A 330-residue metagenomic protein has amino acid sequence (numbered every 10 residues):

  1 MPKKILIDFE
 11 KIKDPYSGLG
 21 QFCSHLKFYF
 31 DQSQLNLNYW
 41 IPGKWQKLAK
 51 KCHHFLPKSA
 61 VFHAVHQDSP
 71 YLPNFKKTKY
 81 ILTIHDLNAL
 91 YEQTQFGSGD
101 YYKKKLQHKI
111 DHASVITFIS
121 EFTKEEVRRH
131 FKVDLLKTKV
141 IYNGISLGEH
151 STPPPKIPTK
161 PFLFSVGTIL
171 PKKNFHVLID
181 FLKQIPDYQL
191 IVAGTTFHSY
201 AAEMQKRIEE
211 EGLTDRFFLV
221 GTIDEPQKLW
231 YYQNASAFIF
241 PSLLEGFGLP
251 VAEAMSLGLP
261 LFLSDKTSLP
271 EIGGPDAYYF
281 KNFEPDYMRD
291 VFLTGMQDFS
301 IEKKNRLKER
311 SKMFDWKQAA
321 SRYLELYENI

Functional and structural regions predicted by a protein language model:
M1-I330: Carbohydrate transferase catalytic cores enriched for Leloir-type hexosyltransferases
